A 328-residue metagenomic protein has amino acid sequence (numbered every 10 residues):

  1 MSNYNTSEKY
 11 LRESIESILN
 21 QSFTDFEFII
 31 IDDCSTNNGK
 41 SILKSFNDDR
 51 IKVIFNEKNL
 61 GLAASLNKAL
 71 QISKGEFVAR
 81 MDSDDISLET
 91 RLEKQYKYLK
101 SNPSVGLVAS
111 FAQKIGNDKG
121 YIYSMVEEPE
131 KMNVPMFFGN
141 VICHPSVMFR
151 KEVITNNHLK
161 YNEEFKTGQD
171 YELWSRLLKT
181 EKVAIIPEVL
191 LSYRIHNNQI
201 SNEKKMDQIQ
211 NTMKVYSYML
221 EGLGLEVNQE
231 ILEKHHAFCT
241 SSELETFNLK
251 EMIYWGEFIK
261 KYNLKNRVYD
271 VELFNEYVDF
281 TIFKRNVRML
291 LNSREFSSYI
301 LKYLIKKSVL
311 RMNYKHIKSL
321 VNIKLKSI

Functional and structural regions predicted by a protein language model:
T6-N20: Short, well-formed alpha-helical segments that are part of the catalytic scaffolds of diverse glycosyltransferases
K9-L11, F26, N37-S45, I86 (+1 more regions): Acidic helix N-cap motif at the loop->helix transition within catalytic regions of sugar-transfer enzymes
S14, G39, N56-S73, K94: Glycine-rich, basic loop-to-helix element that forms the pyrophosphate-binding segment of sugar-nucleotide handling
D32-S41, K58, D82: A conserved acidic beta->alpha catalytic loop
A63, Q71, P129-C239: Conserved nucleotide-sugar donor-binding catalytic segment
V78: Short aromatic/hydrophobic "clamp" motif used to bind/position activated sugar donors
T90-I122: Conserved donor NDP-sugar-binding/catalytic core segment of glycosyltransferases
I195-I328: C-terminal subregions of glycosyltransferases and related glycan-biosynthesis enzymes
